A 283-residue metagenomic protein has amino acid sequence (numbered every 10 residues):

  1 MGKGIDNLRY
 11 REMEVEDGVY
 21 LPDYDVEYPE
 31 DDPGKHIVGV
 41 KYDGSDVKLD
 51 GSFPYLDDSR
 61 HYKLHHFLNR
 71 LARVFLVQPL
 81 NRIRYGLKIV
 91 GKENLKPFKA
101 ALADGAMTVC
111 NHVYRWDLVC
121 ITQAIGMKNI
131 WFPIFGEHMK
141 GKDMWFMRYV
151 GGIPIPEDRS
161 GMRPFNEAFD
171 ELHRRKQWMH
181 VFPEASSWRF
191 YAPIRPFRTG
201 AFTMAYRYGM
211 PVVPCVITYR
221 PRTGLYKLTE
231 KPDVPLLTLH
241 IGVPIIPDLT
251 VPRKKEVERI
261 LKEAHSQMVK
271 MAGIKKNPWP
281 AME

Functional and structural regions predicted by a protein language model:
G2-A106, W116-C120: Membrane-anchoring hydrophobic helices of lipid-metabolizing enzymes
G2-V47, F165-E283: Non-catalytic C-terminal accessory region of glycerolipid acyltransferases and related lyso-lipid remodeling enzymes
H66, N81-L87, T108-C110, F132 (+2 more regions): Short, flexible loop segments at the rims of nucleotide/cofactor-binding pockets, characterized by
F75, C120, G141-K142, E167 (+1 more regions): Short Gly/charged-rich anion-binding patches and loops
V77-R82, W145-M147, E230-P232, T238: Short, conserved catalytic or adaptor-binding loops enriched in Gly and charged residues
I83, K128, Y149-V150, R175 (+1 more regions): Structured helix-beta-strand junction loops
I89, F132, G152-P154, V212-P214 (+1 more regions): Conserved beta-strand scaffold positions in the cores of enzyme catalytic domains, especially in NTP/NDP-utilizing
A100-R159: Catalytic core of membrane glycerolipid acyltransferases/transacylases, capturing the structured, soluble-facing
